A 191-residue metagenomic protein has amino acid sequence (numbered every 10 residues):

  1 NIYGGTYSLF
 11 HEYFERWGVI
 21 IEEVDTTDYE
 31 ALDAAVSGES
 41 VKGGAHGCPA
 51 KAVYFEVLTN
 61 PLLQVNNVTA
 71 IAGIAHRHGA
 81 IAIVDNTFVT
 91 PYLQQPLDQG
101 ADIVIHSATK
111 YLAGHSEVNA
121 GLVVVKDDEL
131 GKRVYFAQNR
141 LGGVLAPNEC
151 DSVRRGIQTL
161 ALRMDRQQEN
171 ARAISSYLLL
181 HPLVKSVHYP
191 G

Functional and structural regions predicted by a protein language model:
N1-L183, H188: Conserved PLP-enzyme active-site core in the AAT-like
G191: Conserved PLP cofactor-binding pocket of PLP-dependent enzymes
